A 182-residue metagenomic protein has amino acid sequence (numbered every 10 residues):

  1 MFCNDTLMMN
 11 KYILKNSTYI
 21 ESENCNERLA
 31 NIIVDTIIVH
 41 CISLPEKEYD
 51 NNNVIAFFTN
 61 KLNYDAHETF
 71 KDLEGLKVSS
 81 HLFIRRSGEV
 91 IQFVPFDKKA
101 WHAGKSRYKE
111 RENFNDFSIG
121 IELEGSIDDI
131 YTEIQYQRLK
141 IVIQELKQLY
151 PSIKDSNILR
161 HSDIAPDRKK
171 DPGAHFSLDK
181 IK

Functional and structural regions predicted by a protein language model:
M1-E112: N-terminal catalytic cores of peptidoglycan-degrading enzymes
T6-N16, E112-F117, S126-K182: Basic/polar, cationic surfaces and motifs that engage anionic cell-wall and phosphate/carboxylate ligands
V39, I121, L139: Conserved, mostly hydrophobic/aromatic
C41-I42, L123, S162: Residues immediately flanking
R107, N115-E122: Short acidic, glycine/tyrosine-flanked loop/strand segments centered on an H-E-D-like triad
